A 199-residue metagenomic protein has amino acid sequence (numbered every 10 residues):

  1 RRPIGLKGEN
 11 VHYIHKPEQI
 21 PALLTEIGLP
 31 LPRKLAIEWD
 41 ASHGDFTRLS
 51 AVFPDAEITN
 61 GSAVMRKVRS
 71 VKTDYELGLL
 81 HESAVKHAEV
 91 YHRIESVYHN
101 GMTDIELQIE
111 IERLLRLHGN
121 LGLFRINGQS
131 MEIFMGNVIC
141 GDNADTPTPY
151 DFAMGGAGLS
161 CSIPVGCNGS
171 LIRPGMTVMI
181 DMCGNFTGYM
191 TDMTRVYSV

Functional and structural regions predicted by a protein language model:
R1-V90: A composition/biophysics-driven feature that prefers long, compositionally simple stretches
R2, T59-S62, R69, T73 (+3 more regions): Short, acidic (Asp/Glu-rich) active-site segment that either coordinates a divalent metal cofactor
A36, E112, S198: Residues in well-ordered beta-strands of folded domains
G44, I133, F186-G188: Flexible loop/turn segments at secondary-structure boundaries
K67, R93-V97, V199: General structural signal for alpha-helix termini and helix-helix connectors
H87-M176: Active-site cores enriched in adjacent His and Asp/Glu residues with nearby glycine-rich loops that coordinate divalent
